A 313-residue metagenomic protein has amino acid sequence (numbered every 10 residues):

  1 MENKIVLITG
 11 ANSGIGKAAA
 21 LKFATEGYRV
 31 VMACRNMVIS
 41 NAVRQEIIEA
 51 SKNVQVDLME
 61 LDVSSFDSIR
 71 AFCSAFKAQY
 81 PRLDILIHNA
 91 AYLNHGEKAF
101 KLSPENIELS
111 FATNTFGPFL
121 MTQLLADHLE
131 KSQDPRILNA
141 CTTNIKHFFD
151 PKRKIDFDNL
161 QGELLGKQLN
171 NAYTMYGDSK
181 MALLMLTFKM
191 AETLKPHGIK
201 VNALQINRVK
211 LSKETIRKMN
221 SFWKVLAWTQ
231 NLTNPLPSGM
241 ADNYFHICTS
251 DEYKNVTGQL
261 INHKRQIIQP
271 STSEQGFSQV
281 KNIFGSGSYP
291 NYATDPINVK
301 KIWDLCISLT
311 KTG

Functional and structural regions predicted by a protein language model:
M1-E60, S64-L86, L93, K152-D156 (+1 more regions): NAD(P)H-dependent oxidoreductase Rossmann-fold/reductase module
S13, A91-N94, T142-I145: Flexible cofactor-recognition loop at the NAD(P)H-binding site of Rossmann-like short-chain dehydrogenase/reductase
Q79-Y80, G96-K98, L124-Q133: A short helix-coil junction within the Rossmann-fold of NAD(P)-dependent oxidoreductases
G96-F111: Short alpha-helical oligomerization interface
E97-A99, S132, F149-P151, T215-I216: Conserved catalytic-core motifs of eukaryotic protein kinase domains, centered on the activation segment
T115-F116: Ankyrin-repeat alpha-helix packing hotspot
T122-Q123, F188: A short, exposed helix-loop element centered on a Lys and neighboring polar residues
H128-I145, F149: Conserved Rossmann-fold NAD(P)-dependent oxidoreductase catalytic core, especially the SDR/UDP-sugar
